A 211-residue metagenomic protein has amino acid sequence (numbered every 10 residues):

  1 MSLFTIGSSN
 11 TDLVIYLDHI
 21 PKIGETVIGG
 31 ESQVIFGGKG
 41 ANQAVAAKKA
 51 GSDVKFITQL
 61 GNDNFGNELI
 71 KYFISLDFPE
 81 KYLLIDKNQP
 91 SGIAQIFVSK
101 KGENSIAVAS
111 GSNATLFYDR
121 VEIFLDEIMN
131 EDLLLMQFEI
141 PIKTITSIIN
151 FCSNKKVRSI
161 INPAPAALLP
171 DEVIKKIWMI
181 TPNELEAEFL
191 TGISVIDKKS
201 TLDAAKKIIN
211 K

Functional and structural regions predicted by a protein language model:
M1-Q59, N64-F78: Glycine-rich phosphate/adenosyl-contacting loop at the front of the ribokinase-like
F4-T5, V108, L133-L135, I160 (+1 more regions): Structural motif
E31, I57-N62, K81-S91, N162-A164 (+1 more regions): Beta-strand->loop->alpha-helix junctions that form or flank phosphate-binding loops in nucleotide-handling enzymes
V45, I93-F97: Short beta-strand scaffold segments in enzyme catalytic cores
N62-D63, E139-K143, P163-A167: Short beta->alpha connector loops
K81-D86, I96-L133, F138: Conserved phosphate-binding/catalytic loop of the ribokinase/pfkB sugar-kinase fold
I149, S153-K211: Conserved phosphate/ATP/ADP-binding segment of small-molecule kinases
